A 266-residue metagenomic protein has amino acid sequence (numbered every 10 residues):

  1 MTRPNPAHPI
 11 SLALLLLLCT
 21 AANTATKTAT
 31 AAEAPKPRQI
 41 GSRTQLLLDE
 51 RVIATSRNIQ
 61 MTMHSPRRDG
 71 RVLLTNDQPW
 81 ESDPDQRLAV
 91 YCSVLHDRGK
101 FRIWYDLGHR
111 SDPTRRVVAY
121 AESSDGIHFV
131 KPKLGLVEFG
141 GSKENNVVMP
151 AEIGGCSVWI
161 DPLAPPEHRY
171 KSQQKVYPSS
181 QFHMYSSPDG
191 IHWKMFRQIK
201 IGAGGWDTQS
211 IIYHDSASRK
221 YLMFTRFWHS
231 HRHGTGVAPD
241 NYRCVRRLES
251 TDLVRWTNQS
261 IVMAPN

Functional and structural regions predicted by a protein language model:
M1-A7: N-terminal secretory signal peptides that target proteins for export/translocation
P4, A22-T26, A164, Y170: Generic cytosolic/nucleocytoplasmic N-terminal low-complexity/intrinsically disordered segments
P9-A21: Bacterial N-terminal signal peptides
L18-E33: Bacterial Sec-dependent signal peptides at the C-terminal "C-region" and cleavage site
A32-N266: Beta-rich carbohydrate-recognition and catalytic domains
